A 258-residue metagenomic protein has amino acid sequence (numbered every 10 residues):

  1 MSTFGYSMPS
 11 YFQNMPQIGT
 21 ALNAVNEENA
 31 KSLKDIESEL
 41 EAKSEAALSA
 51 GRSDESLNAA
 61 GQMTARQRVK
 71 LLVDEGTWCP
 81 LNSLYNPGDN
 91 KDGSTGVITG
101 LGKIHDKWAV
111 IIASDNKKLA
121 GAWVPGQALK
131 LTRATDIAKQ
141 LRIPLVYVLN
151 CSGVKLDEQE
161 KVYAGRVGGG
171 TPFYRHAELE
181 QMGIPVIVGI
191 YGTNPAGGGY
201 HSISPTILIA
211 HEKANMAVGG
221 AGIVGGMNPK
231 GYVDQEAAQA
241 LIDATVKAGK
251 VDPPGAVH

Functional and structural regions predicted by a protein language model:
M1-A109, A113-A120, A238, K250 (+1 more regions): Intrinsically disordered, low-complexity segments enriched in small/flexible residues
Q17-N23, A30, L149-H258: Conserved catalytic cores of soluble enzyme domains, especially glycine-rich substrate-binding beta-alpha loops
S32, G126, T135, K247: Ligand-binding pocket scaffold of soluble enzyme catalytic domains
G76, G126, K161-G165: Thiamine diphosphate
S94-V97, L129-R133, P172-F173, T193: Short alpha-helical segments and helix-capping/turn motifs at coil-helix boundaries
I98-D115, K130-E158: A structural preference for short, pocket-lining loop segments at secondary-structure junctions
L119-W123, L156-D157: A generic structural signal for short coil/turn motifs at secondary-structure boundaries
A122-K130: Short alpha-helix boundary/capping segments
